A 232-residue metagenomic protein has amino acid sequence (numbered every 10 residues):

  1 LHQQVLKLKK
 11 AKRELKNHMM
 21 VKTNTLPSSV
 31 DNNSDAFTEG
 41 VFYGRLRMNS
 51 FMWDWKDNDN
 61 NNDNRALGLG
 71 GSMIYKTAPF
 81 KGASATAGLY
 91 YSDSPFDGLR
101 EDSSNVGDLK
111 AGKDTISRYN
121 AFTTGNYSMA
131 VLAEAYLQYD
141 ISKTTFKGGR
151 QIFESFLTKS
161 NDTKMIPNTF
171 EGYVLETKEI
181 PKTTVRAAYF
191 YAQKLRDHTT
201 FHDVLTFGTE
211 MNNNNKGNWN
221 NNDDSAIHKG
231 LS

Functional and structural regions predicted by a protein language model:
L1-K81: N-terminal periplasmic/intermembrane-space "pro-region" immediately following the signal or transit peptide
A36-T38, T77-K81, D140-K143, T177-P181: Outer-membrane beta-barrel strand-turn architecture
F42, A83-A85, K143-K147, K182-A187: Repeated loop/turn-to-beta-strand initiation elements of outer-membrane beta-barrel proteins
M48-M52, L89-P95, I141-K143, R150-S155 (+1 more regions): Transmembrane beta-strands of outer-membrane beta-barrel pores
D54-N61, G98-S103, L157-M165, D197-V204: Outer-membrane beta-barrel translocator domains and adjoining extracellular loop/strand segments of Gram-negative
D63-L67, T124-V131, M165-P167, S225-K229: Short sequence motifs at beta-strands and strand-loop junctions characteristic of Gram-negative outer-membrane
G71-T77, A135-Y139, Y173-T177, S232: Residues on the lipid-exposed face of transmembrane beta-strands in outer-membrane beta-barrel proteins
S142, K164-S232: Signature for the C-terminal beta-barrel architecture of outer-membrane proteins
